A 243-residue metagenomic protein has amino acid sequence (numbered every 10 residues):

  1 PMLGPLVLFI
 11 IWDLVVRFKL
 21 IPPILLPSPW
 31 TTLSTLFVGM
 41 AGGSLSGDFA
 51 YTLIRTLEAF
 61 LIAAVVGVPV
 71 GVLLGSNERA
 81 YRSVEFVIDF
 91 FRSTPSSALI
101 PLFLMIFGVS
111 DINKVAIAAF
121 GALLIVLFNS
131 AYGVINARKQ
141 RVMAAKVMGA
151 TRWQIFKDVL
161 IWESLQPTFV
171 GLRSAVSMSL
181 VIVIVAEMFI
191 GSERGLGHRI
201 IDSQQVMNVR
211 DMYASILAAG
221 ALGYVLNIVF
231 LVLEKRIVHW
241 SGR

Functional and structural regions predicted by a protein language model:
L3, V7-L8, S46, A50-L74 (+3 more regions): Hydrophobic alpha-helical transmembrane segments of multipass integral membrane proteins, especially permease/channel
F18-L61: Periplasmic/extracellular loop-to-transmembrane helix junction in inner-membrane transport proteins
G47-R55, M105-V126, S164, F169 (+1 more regions): Loop-to-helix entry region at the N-terminal start of transmembrane alpha-helices in multi-pass membrane transporters
P69-L104, A118, N129-Y132, M143: Cytoplasmic-entry segments and transmembrane alpha-helices of multi-pass inner-membrane transporters
E78, I135, Q166, V170-R173 (+1 more regions): C-terminal transmembrane helix and the adjacent membrane-cytosol boundary/short C-terminal tail of inner/organellar
M105, V134, I182-A219, G242: Glycine-rich helix-loop "coupling/hinge" segments at transmembrane-helix boundaries in multipass transporters
A116, F120, R152-V185, A214 (+1 more regions): Transmembrane alpha-helices
N129-T168, I200: Short cytoplasmic-facing helical segments at TM-TM junctions of multi-pass membrane proteins
